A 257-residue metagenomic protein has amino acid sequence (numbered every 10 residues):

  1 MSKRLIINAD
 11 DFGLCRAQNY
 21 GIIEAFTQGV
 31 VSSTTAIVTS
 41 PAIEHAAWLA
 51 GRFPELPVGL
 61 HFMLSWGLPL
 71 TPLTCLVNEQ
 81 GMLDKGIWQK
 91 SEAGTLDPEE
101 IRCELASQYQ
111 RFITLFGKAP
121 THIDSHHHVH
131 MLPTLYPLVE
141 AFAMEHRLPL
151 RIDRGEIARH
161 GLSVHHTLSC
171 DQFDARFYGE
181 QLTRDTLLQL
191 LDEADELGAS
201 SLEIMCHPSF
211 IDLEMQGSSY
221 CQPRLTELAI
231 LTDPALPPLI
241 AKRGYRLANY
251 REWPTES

Functional and structural regions predicted by a protein language model:
S2-I6, R16-G59, G67-F116, H122 (+1 more regions): Terminal accessory/targeting
A9-F12: DG-centered beta-turn motif at the end of beta-strands
M63: Surface-exposed loop and adjacent secondary-structure segments within mature catalytic domains
H127: Active-site histidine-anchored catalytic micro-motif
